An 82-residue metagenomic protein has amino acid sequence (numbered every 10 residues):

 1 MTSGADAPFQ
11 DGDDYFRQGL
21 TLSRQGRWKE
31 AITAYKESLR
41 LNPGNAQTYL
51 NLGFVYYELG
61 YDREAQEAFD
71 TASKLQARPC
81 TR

Functional and structural regions predicted by a protein language model:
D6, E37-R40, S73-K74, T81: Conserved structural position within tetratricopeptide repeats
G12-D13, A46-Q47, P79-C80: Helix-start (N-cap) detector for alpha-helical repeat units in TPR-like alpha-solenoids, especially tetratricopeptide
R24-Q25, E58-L59: Register position in tetratricopeptide repeats
